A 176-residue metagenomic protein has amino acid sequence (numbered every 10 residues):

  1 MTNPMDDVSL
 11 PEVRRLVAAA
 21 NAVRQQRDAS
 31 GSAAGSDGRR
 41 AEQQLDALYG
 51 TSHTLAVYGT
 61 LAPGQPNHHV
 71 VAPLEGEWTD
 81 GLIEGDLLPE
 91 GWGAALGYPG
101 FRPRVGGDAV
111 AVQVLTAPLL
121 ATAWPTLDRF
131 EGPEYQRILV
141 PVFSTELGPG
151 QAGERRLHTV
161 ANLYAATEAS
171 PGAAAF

Functional and structural regions predicted by a protein language model:
T2-F176: Glycine-aromatic micro-motifs
